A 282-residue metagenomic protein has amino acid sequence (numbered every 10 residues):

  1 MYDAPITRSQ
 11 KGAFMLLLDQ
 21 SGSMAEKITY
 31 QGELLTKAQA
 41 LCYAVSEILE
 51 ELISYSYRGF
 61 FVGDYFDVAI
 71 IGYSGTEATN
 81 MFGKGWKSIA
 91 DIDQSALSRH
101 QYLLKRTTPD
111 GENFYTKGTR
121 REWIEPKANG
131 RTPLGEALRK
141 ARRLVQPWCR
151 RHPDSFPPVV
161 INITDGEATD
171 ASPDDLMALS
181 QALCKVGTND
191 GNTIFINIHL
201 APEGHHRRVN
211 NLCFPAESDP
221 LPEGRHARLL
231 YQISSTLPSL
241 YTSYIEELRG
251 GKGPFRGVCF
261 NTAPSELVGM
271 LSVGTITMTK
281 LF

Functional and structural regions predicted by a protein language model:
M1-F282: Acidic, low-complexity intrinsically disordered regions
